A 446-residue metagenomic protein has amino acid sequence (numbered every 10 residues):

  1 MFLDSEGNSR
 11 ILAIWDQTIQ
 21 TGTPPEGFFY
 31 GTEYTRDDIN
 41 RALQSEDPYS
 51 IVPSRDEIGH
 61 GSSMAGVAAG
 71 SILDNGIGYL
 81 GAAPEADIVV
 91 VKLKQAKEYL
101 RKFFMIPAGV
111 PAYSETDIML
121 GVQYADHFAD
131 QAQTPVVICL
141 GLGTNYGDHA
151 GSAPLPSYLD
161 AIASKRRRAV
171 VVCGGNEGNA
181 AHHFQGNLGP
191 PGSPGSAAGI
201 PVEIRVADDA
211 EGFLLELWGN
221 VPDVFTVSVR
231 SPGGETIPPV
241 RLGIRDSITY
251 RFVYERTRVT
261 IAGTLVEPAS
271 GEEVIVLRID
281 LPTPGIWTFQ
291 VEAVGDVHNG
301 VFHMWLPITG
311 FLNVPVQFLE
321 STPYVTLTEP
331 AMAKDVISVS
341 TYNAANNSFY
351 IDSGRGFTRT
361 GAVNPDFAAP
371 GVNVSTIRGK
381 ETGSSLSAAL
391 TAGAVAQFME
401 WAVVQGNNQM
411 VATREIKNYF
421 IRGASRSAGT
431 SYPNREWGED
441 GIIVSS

Functional and structural regions predicted by a protein language model:
M1-T116, Q133, R167, A210-F213 (+5 more regions): Subtilisin-like serine protease catalytic core
S9-I39, A180-V274, V291-E292, V316-M399: Extracellular S/T/G-rich loop segment that most often corresponds to the catalytic His/Ser-adjacent loop
A65-A68, G76, V89-K97, D126-T134 (+4 more regions): Hydrolase catalytic cores
L120-A150, C173-G174, E292-V294, V403: Short acidic, glycine-rich surface-loop motifs adjacent to enzyme active sites
V137-I138, L155-G192, G441-V444: Catalytic cores of secreted or luminal carbohydrate-active enzymes
E211-F213, I279-D296: Noncatalytic modules at the cell exterior or secretory-pathway interfaces, chiefly beta-strand-rich lectin/adhesion
D296-T309: Edge beta-strands of jelly-roll/beta-sandwich modules across compartments, strongly enriched in secreted/luminal
T430-S446: Caspase-like cysteine protease fold
